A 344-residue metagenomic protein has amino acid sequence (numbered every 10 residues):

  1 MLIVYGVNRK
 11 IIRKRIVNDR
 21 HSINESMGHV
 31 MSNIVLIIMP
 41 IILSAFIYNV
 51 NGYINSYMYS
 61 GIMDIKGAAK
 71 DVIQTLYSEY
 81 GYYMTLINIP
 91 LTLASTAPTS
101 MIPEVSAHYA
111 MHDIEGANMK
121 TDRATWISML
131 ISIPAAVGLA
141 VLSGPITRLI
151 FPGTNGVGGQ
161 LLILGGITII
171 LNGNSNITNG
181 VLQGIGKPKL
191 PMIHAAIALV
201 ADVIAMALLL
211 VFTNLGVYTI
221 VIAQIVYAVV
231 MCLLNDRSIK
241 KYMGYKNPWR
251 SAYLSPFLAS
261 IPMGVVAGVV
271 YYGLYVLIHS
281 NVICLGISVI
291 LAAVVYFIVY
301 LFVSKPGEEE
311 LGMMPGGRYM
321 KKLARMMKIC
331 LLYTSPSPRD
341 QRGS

Functional and structural regions predicted by a protein language model:
M1-R15, D19, H29-V30, K120-A140 (+3 more regions): Short alpha-helical transmembrane segments in multi-pass integral membrane proteins
M1-V4, K189, L199-L233, N247-S251 (+2 more regions): Membrane-interface helix-loop junctions in multi-pass transport and translocation proteins
P40, V72-A94, W126-L130: Alpha-helical transmembrane segments of polytopic membrane transporters and translocases
Q74, A140-I170: Interfacial segments at transmembrane-helix termini and the short loops linking adjacent helices
L91-M111, E115: Helix-loop junctions and terminal segments of transmembrane helices in multi-pass membrane transport/translocation
I167-I197: Membrane-interface junctions at transmembrane-helix termini in multi-pass inner-membrane proteins
V270-S335: Membrane-proximal transmembrane or re-entrant/amphipathic helices at the cytosolic face
Y333-S344: Single conserved hydrophobic/aromatic residue that forms the stacking wall/gate of nucleotide- or nucleobase-binding
